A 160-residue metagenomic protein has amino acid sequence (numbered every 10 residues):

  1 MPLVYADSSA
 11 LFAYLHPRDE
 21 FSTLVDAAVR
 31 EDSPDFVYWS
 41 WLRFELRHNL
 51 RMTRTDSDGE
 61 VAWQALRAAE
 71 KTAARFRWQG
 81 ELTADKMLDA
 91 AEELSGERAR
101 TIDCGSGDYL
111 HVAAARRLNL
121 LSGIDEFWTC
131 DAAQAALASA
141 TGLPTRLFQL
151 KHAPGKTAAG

Functional and structural regions predicted by a protein language model:
M1-L3, W39, V112, R117-G160: Acidic, PIN/NYN-like endoribonuclease modules and their adjacent C-terminal/linker elements
M1-L42, M52-Q64, A153-G160: Short, well-structured N-terminal submotif of metal-dependent ribonuclease cores
S22, R43, L66, L88 (+1 more regions): A general structural signal for well-ordered alpha-helical segments in protein cores
S33-V37, R67-F76, Q134-L143: Short, mixed-charge aromatic SLiMs
L46: Conserved phosphoryl-transfer catalytic core
M52-D85: Helix-adjacent hinge/juxtasegments
F76-A133: Active-site neighborhoods of divalent-metal-dependent phosphate/nucleic-acid chemistry enzymes
